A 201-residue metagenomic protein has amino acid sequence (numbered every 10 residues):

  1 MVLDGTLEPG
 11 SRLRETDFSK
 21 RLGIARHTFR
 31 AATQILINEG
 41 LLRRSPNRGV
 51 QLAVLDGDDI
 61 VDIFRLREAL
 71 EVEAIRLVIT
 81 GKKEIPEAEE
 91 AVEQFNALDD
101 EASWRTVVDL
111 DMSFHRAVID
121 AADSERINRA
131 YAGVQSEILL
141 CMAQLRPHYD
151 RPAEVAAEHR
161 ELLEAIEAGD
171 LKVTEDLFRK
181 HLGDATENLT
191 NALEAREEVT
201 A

Functional and structural regions predicted by a protein language model:
M1-K83, T186, T190-A201: Short linear motifs at protein or domain termini
V2, V78, D99, A122 (+1 more regions): Hydrophobic residues in alpha-helical segments
V50, V61, E73, E93 (+2 more regions): Positions in alpha-helical segments
I63, I85-A91, V107, D111 (+5 more regions): Hydrophobic packing residues in well-ordered alpha-helices of helical domains and bundles
L66-T80, M112-D150, N188-L189: Hydrophobic, amphipathic alpha-helical faces that serve as interaction scaffolds
E71-D100, T106: Amphipathic alpha-helical dimerization/coiled-coil segments that flank or bridge DNA-binding/regulatory modules
E89-N96, S136, A143-A201: C-terminal all-alpha effector/ligand-binding and dimerization domain of prokaryotic HTH-type transcriptional repressors
